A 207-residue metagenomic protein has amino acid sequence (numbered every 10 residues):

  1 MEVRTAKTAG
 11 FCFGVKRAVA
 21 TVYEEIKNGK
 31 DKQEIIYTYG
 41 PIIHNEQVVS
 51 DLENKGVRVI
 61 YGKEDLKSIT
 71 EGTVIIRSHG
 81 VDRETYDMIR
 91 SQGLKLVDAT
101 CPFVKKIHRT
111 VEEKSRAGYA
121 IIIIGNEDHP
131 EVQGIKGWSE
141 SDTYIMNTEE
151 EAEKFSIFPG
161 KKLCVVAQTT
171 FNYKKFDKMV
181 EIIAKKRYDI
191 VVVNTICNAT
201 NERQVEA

Functional and structural regions predicted by a protein language model:
M1-A207: The feature marks the mature, well-folded catalytic cores of soluble enzymes
